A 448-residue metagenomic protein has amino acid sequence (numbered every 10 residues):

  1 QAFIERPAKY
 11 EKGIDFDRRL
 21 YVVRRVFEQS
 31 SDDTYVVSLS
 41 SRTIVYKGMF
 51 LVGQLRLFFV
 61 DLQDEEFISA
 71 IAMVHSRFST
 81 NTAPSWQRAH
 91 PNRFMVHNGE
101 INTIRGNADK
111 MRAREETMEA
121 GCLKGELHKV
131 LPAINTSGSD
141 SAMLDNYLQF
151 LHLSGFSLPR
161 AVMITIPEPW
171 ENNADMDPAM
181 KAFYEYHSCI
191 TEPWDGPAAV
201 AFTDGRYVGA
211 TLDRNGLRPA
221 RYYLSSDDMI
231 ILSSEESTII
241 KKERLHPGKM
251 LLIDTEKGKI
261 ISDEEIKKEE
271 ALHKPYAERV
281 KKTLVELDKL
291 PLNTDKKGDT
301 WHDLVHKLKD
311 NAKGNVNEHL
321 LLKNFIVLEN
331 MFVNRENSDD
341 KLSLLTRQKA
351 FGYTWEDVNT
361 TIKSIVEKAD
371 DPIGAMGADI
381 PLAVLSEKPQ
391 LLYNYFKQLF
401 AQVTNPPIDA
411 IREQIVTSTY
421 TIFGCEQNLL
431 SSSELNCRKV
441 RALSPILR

Functional and structural regions predicted by a protein language model:
Q1-S444: Conserved short alpha-helical segments that host acidic/polar catalytic motifs at enzyme active sites
R448: Active-site mouth loops of central-metabolism enzymes
